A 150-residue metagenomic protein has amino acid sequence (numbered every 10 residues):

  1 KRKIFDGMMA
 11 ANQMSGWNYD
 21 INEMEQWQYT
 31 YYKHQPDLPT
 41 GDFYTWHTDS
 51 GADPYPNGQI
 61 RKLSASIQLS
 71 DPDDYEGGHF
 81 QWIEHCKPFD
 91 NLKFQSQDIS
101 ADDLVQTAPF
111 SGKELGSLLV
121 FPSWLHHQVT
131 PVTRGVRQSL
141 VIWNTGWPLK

Functional and structural regions predicted by a protein language model:
K1-V120, W124-K150: Fe(II)/2-oxoglutarate oxygenase catalytic core
